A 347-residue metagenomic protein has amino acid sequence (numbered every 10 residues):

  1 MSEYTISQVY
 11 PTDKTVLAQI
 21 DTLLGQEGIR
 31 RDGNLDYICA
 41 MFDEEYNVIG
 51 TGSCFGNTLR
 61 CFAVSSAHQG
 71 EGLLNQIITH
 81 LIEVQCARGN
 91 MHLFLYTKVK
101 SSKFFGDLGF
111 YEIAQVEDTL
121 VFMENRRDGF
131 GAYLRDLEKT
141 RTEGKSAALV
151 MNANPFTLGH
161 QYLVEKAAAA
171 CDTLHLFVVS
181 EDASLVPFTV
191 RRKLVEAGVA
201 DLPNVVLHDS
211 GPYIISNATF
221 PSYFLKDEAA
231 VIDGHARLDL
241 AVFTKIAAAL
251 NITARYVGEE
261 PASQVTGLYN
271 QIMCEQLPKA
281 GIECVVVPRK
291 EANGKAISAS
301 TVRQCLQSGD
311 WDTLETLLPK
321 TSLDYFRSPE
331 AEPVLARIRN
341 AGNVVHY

Functional and structural regions predicted by a protein language model:
M1-R31, F42, N47: Short amphipathic alpha-helix that is part of the acyltransferase structural core
R30-R31, S65-H68, E83, R88 (+1 more regions): RNA-binding accessory domains that recognize and position tRNA/RNA substrates
D36, L59, G144: Short coil/loop residues immediately preceding or within conserved phosphate-binding loops of NTP-utilizing enzyme
A40, Y46-A63: Conserved beta-strand in the GNAT
R60, S65-Q69, A249-V257: A contiguous binding-surface segment within folded domains or other stable secondary-structure elements
H68, G72-H80, G159: Conserved acetyl-CoA pyrophosphate-binding loop and the N-cap/start of the following alpha-helix in GNAT-like
Q85-K98: Conserved GNAT acetyl-CoA-binding A-motif
T97-K98, S102-F110, Q115-Y347: Nucleotidyltransferase catalytic core that binds NTPs
